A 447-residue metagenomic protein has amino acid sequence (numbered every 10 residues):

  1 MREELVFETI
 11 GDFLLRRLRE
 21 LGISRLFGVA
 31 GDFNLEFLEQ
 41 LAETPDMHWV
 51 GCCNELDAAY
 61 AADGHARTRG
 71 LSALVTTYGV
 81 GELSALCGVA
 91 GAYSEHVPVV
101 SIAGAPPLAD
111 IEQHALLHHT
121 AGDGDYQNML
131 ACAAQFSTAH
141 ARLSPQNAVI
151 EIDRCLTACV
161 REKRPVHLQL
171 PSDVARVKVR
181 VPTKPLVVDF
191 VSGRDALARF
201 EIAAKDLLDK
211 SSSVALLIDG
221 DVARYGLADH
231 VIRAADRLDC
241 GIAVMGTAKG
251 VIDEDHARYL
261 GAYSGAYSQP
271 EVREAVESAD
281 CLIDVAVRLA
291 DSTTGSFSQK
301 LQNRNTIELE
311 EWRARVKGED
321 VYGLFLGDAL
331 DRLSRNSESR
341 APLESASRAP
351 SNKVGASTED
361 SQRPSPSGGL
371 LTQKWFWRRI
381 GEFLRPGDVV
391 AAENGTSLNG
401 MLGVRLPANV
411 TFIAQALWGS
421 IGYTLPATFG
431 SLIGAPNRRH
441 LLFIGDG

Functional and structural regions predicted by a protein language model:
R2-E338, R348, P386: N-terminal alpha/beta PP-like core and its mobile active-site loop of ThDP/TPP-dependent enzymes
G11-L15, R19-S24, V29-D32, F37-L41 (+1 more regions): Active-site diphosphate/adenylate-binding microenvironment
D63-A66, L207-L208, L425-P436, L442: Proline/glycine-anchored alpha-helix kink/cap motifs
T77, R438-G447: DG-centered beta-turn motif at the end of beta-strands
Q169, I413, F443: Conserved beta-strand segments that form the floor/walls of ligand-binding pockets within enzyme and binding domains
L186-E201, P342-L371: Long, charged amphipathic helices and adjacent flexible linkers at domain junctions
A215, V389, L441-L442: Hydrophobic "anchor" residues on beta-strands that sit immediately upstream of conserved functional sites
V285, L309-E310, A392, G445-G447: Active-site flanking residues adjacent to catalytic metal/cofactor-binding acidic residues
